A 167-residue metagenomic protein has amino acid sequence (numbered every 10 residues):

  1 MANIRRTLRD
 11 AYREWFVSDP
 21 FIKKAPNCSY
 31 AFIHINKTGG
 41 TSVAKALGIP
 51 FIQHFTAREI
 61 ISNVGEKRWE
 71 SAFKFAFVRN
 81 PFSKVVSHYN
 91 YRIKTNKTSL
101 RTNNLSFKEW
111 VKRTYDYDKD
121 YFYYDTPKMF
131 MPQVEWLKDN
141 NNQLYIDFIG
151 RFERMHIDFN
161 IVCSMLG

Functional and structural regions predicted by a protein language model:
M1-G167: Membrane-interface amphipathic segments in extracytoplasmic regions
